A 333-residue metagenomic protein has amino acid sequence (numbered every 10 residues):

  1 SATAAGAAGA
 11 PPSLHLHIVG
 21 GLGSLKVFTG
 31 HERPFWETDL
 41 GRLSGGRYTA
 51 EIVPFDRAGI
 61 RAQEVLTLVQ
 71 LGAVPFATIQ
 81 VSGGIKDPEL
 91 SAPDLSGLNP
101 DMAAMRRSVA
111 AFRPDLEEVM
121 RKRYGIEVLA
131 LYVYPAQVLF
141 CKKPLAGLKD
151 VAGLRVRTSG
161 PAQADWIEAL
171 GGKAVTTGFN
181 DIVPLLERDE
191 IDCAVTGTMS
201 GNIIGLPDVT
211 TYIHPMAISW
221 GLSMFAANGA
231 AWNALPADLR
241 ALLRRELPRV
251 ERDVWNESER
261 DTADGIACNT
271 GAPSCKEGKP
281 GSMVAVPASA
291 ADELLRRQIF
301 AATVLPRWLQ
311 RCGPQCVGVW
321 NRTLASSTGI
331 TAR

Functional and structural regions predicted by a protein language model:
A2-A7: Sec/Tat signal peptide C-region and signal peptidase I cleavage site
A8-A104, R121-R123, E127-R333: N-terminal secretory/targeting leader peptides
S108-Y124: Hinge/lid segment of periplasmic solute-binding proteins
